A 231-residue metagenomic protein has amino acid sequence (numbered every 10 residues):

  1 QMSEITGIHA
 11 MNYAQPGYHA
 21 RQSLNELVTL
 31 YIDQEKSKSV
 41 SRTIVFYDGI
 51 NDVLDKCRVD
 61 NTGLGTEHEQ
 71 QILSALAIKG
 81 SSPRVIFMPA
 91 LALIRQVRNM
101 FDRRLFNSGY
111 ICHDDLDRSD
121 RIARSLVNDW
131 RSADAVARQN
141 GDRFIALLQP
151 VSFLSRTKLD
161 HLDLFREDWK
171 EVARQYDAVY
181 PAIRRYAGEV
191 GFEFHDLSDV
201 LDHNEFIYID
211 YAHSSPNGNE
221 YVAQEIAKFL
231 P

Functional and structural regions predicted by a protein language model:
Q1, A182, A187, S198-D202 (+2 more regions): Catalytic cores of nucleotide-enabled group-transfer and carboxylate-activating enzymes in metabolic and assembly-line
Q1-P16, L24-S39, I44-V45, N219: Serine-esterase "nucleophile elbow" of acetyl-processing enzymes
T6-H9, S39-I44, R138-I145, V190-F192: Loop/turn elements at helix/coil->beta-strand transitions in domains of secreted/extracellular proteins
N12-A14, L148-Q149, D196-D199: Residue-level recognition of beta-strand->loop/alpha-helix junctions
A20, L24, A123, V127 (+1 more regions): Short, amphipathic alpha-helical "lid/cap" segments that border enzyme active or binding sites
N25-V28, D160-D163, I209-A212: Short low-complexity, flexible loop/linker segments enriched in glycine and/or proline with clustered acidic
I50-R185, D202-E205: Serine-dependent acyl-ester chemistry module
A187, E193, Y208-P231: Histidine-centered active-site loop/cap adjacent to the catalytic His in serine esterases/O-acetyl transfer systems
